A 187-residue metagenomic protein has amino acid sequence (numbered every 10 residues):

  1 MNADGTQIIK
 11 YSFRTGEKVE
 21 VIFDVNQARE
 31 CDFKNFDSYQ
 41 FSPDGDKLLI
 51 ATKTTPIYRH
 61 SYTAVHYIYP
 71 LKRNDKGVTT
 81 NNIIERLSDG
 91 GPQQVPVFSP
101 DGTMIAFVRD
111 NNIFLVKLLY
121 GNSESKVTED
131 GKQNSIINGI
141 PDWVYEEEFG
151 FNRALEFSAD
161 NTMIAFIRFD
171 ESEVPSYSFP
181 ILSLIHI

Functional and structural regions predicted by a protein language model:
M1-I185: Beta-propeller folds
